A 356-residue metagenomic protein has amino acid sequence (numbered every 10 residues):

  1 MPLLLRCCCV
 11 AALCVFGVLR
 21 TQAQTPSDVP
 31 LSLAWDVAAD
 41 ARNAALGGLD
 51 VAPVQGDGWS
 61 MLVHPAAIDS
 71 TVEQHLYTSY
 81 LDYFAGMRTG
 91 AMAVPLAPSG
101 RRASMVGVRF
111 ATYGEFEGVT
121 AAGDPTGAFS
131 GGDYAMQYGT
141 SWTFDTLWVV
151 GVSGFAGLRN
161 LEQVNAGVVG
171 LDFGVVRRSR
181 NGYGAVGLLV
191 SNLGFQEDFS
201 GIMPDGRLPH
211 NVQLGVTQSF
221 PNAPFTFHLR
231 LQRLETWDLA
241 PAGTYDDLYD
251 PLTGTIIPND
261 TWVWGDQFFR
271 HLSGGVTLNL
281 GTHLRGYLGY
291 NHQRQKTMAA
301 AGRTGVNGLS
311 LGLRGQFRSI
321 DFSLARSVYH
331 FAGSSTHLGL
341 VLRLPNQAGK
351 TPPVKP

Functional and structural regions predicted by a protein language model:
M1-R6: Positively charged n-region of N-terminal signal peptides that target proteins for export
C7-G17: Bacterial N-terminal signal peptides
V18-A23: Sec/Tat signal peptide C-region and signal peptidase I cleavage site
Q24-P356: Subset of outer-membrane beta-barrel
